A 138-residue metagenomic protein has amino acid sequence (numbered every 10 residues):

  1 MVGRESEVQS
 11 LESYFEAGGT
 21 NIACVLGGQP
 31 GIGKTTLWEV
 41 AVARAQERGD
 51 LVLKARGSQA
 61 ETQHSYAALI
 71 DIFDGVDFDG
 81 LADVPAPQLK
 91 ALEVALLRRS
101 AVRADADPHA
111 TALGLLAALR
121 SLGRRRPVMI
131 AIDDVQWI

Functional and structural regions predicted by a protein language model:
M1-I138: Key residue(s) within conserved catalytic/signature motifs
